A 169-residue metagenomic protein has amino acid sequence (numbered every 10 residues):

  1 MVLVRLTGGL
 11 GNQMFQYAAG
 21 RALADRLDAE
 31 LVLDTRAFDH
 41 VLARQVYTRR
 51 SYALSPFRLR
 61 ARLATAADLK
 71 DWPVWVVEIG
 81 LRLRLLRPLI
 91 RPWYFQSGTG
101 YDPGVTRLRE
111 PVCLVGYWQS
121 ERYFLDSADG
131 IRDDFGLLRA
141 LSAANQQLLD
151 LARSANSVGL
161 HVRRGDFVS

Functional and structural regions predicted by a protein language model:
M1-L42: N-terminal pre-catalytic "stem/leader" segment of glycosyltransferase-like enzymes
Q45-S169: Secretory-pathway luminal glycosyltransferase catalytic domains
